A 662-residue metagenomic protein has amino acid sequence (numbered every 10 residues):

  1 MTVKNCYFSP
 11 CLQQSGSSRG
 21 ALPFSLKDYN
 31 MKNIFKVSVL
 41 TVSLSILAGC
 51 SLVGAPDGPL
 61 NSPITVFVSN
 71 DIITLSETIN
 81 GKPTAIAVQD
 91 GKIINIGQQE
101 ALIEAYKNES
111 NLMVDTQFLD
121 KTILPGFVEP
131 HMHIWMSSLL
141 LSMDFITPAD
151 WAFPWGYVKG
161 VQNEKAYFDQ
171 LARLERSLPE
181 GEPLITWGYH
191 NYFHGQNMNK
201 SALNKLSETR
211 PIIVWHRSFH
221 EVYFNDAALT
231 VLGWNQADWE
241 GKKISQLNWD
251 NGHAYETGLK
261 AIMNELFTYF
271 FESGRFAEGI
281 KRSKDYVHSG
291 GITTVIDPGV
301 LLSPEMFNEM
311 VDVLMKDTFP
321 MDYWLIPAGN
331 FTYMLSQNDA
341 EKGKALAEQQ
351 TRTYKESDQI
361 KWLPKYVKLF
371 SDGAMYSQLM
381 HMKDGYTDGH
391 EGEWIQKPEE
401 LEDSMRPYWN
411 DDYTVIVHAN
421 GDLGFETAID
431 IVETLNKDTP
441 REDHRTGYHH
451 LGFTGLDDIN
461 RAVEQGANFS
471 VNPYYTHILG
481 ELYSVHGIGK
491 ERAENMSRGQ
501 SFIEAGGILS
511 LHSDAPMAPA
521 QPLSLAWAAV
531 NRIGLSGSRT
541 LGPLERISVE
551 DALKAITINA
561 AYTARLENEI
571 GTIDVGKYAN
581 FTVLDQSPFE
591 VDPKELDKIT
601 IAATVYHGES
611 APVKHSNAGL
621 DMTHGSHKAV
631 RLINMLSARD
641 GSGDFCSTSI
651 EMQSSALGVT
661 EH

Functional and structural regions predicted by a protein language model:
Q14-S15: Cationic, low-complexity basic patches in intrinsically disordered or flexible, solvent-exposed regions
R19-N30: Short, Lys/Arg-enriched N-terminal segments with co-localized hydrophobic residues within the first ~10-30 amino acids
Y29-V39: Bacterial N-terminal signal peptides that target proteins for export
A48-G49: C-terminal motif of bacterial Sec signal peptides marking the signal peptidase cleavage site
A55-S69, I73-G343, K365, L369-G424 (+5 more regions): Divalent metal-binding segments
E278, R406-I416, L423-T446, H450-L451 (+4 more regions): His/Asp/Glu-enriched, well-ordered alpha-helical/loop segment that forms or immediately abuts the divalent-metal
K614-H662: Extracellular/periplasmic ectodomains of large secreted or surface enzymes and adhesion receptors
